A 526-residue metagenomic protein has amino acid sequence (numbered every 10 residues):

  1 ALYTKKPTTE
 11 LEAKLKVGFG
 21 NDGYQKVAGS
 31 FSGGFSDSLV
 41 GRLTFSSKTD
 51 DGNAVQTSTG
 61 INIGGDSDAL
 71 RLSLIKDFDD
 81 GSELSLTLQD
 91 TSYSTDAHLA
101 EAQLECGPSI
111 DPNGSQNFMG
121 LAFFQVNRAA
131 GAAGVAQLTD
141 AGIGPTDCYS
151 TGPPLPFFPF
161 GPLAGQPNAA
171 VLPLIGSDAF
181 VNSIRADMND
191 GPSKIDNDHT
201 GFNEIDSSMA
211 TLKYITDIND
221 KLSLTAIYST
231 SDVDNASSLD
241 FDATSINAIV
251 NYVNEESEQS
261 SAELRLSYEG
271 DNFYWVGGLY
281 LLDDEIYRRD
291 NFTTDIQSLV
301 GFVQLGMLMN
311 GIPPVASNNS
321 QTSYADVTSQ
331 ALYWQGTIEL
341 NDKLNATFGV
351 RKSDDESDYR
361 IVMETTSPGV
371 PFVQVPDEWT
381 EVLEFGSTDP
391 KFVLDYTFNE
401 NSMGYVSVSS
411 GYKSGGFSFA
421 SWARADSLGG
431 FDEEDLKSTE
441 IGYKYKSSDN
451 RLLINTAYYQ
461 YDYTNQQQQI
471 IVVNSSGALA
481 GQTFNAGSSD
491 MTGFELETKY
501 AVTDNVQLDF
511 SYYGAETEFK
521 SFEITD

Functional and structural regions predicted by a protein language model:
A1-L70, F78-S82, S208, K221-L224 (+2 more regions): Outer-membrane beta-barrel translocator/receptor signature
L11, Q25-G29, D68-L72, D206-L212 (+6 more regions): Hydrophobic, lipid-facing positions within transmembrane beta-strands of outer-membrane proteins
V17-N21, S47-D51, D90-S94, T230-D234 (+8 more regions): Transmembrane beta-strands of outer-membrane beta-barrel pores
G18, Q56-I63, L99-E105, D178-E204 (+9 more regions): Extracellular/periplasm-exposed beta-strand and loop segments of Gram-negative cell-envelope proteins, dominated by
S38-G41, G81-L84, K221-L224, N272-W275 (+4 more regions): Repeated loop/turn-to-beta-strand initiation elements of outer-membrane beta-barrel proteins
G65-V276, D283, L453-N455: Outer-membrane beta-barrel domain signature, strongest for Gram-negative TonB-dependent receptors and also present
I75-D79, L266-Y268, G278-L282, S323-Y461: Structural signature of Gram-negative outer-membrane beta-barrels, strongest in the C-terminal barrel of TonB-dependent
D342-N345, A457-D462, Q482-D526: Gram-negative outer-membrane beta-barrel transporters
